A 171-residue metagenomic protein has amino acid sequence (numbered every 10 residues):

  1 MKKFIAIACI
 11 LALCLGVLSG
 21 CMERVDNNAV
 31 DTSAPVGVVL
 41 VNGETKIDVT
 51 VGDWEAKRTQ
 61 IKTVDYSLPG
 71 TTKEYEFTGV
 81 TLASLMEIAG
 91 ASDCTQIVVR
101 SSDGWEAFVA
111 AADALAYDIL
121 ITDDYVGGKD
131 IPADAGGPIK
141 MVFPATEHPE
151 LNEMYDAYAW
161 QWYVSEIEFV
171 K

Functional and structural regions predicted by a protein language model:
M1-F4: Positively charged n-region of N-terminal signal peptides that target proteins for export
A6-I10: Internal alpha-helical transmembrane segments of multi-pass membrane proteins, especially GPCRs
L11-L15: Alpha-helical transmembrane segments
G16-G20: C-terminal motif of bacterial Sec signal peptides marking the signal peptidase cleavage site
M22-K171: N-terminal intrinsically disordered, low-complexity segments enriched in P/E/S/T
